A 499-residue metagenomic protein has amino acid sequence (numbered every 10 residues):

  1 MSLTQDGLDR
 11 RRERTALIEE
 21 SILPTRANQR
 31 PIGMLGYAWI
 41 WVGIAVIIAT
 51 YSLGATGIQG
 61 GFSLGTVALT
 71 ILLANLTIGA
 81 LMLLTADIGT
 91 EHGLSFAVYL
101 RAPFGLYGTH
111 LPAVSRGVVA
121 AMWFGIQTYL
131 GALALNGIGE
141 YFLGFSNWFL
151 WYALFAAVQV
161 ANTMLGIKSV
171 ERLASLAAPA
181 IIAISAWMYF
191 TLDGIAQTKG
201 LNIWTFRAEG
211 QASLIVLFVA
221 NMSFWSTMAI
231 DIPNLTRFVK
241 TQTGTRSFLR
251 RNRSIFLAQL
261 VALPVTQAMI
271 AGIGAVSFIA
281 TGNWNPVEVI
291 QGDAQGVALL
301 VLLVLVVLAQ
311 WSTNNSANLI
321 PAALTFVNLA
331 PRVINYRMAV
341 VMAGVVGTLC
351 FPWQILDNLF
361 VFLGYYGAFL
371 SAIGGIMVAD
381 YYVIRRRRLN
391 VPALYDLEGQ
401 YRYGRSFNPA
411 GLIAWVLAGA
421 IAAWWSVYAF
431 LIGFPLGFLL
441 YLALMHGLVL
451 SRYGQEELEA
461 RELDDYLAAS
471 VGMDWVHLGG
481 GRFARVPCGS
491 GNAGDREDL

Functional and structural regions predicted by a protein language model:
M1-L64, S169, I184-S185, A212-F218 (+5 more regions): Membrane-interface "cap" regions at the ends of multi-pass membrane proteins
P24, G374-L440, R452-Y466: C-terminal membrane-solvent junction of multi-pass transporters and transport-like membrane proteins
M34-Y51, Y189-I195, T205-I273, G296-S316 (+1 more regions): Hydrophobic, membrane-embedded alpha-helices of multi-pass small-molecule transporters
I58-Q59, A86-D87, P103, L111 (+7 more regions): Membrane-water interface regions at transmembrane-helix termini and the short interhelical loops of multi-pass membrane
I71-F104, A113-V119, G125, W311-S312 (+2 more regions): Juxtamembrane transmembrane-helix boundary signature
A113, E140-L165, P179-Y189, F224-A229 (+4 more regions): Transmembrane alpha-helical segments of multi-pass small-molecule transport proteins
A132, L150-L192, Q259-A262, F362-G375 (+1 more regions): Membrane-interface loop-to-helix entry segments
T163, P179-W204, F224-S226, G274-I279 (+2 more regions): Hydrophobic alpha-helical segments and their helix-loop junctions in multi-pass secondary transporters
